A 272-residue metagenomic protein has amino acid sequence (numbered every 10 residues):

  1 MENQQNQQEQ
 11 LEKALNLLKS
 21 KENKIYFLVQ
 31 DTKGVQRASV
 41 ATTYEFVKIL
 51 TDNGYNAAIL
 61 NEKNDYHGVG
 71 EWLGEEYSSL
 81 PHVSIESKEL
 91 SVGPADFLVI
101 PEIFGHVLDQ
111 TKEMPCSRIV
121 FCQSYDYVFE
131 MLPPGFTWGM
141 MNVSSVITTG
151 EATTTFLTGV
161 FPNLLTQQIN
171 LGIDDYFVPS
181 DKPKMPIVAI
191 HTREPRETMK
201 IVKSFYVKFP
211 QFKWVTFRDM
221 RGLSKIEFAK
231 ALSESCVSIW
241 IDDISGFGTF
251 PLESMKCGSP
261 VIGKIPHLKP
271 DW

Functional and structural regions predicted by a protein language model:
E12, A58, Y66-V143: Extended catalytic core of nucleotide-activated donor transferases of GT-like folds
Q30-T42: A short, glycine/small-residue-rich beta-strand->loop->alpha-helix junction that serves as a flexible
S39-F46, T153-F228: Conserved catalytic-core segment of nucleotide-activated headgroup transferases in glycan assembly
A229, L252-K256, P270-D271: Short alpha-helical segment that forms part of, or immediately flanks, the ligand-binding pocket in carbohydrate-active
C236, G258: A short alpha->beta transition loop at the rim of the catalytic pocket in nucleotide-sugar-dependent
D243: Aromatic "clamp/platform" in nucleotide-sugar-dependent glycosyltransferases that forms part of the donor/acceptor
P260-K264: Short hydrophobic beta-strand element within catalytic cores of glycosyltransferases and related nucleotide-activated
